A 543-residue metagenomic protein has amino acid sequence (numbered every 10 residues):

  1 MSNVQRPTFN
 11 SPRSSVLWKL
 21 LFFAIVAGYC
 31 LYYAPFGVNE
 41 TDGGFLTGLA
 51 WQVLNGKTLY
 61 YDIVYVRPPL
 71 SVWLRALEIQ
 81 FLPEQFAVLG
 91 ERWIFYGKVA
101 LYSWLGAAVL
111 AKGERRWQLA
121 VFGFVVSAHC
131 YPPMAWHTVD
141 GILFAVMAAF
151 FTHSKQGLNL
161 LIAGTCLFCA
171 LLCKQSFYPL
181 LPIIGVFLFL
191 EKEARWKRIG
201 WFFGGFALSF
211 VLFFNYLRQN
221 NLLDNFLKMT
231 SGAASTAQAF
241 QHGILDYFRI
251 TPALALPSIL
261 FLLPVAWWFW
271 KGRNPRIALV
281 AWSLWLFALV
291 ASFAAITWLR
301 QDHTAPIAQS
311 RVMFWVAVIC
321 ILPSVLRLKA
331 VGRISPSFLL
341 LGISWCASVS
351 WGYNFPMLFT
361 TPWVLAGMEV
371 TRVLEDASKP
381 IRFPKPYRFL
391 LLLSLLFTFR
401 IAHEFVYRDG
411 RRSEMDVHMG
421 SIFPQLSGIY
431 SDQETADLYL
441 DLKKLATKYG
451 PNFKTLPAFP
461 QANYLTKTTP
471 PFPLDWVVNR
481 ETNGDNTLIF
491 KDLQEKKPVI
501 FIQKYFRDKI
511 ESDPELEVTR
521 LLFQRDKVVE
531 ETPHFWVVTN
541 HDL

Functional and structural regions predicted by a protein language model:
R13, L180-V211, F226, S231-F240 (+1 more regions): Perimembrane helix-loop-helix junctions
A34-L49, Y60-L77, Q85-F86, N220-L222 (+1 more regions): Extracytoplasmic catalytic/substrate-binding loops of multi-pass membrane glycan-assembly enzymes
V66, L181, H403-R480, P498-K509 (+1 more regions): Short periplasmic/luminal acceptor-recognition loop of GT-C membrane glycosyltransferases, typified by
W93-E114: Transmembrane-helix motifs of polytopic, lipid-linked glycan transferases
A128-H129, N159-Q175, L180-F187, A207-L208 (+1 more regions): Membrane-interface alpha helices of multi-pass inner-membrane proteins
Y131-I142: Short acidic/glycine- and proline-prone juxtamembrane loop motifs at membrane-interface regions of multi-pass membrane
D140-L167, W315-C320: Specific aromatic-rich, kink-prone transmembrane helix
Q175-L190, I259-L260, P356-T360: Transmembrane-embedded, aromatic-rich helix segments that form part of the hydrophobic channel/pocket engaging
